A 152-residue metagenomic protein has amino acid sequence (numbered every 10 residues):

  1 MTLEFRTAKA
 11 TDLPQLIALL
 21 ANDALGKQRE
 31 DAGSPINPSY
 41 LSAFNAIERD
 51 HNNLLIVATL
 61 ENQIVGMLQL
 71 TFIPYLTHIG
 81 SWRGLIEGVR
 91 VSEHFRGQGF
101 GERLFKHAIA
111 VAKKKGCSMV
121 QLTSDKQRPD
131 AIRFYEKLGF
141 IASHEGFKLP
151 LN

Functional and structural regions predicted by a protein language model:
E4-A18: A short beta-loop-alpha structural element at the N-terminal edge of CoA-dependent acyl/N-acetyltransferase catalytic
A21-A43: Conserved GNAT-fold acetyl-CoA-binding loop/helix
N45-V57, L85: A short helix-loop-beta-strand connector motif used in the catalytic cores of GNAT acetyltransferases and, in some
L55-V57, Q63-F72, R90: Conserved beta-strand in the GNAT
Y75-I86, R96, A142-S143: A conserved beta-turn-beta hairpin within the catalytic core of GNAT-like acetyltransferases that forms part
E87-V91, G97-A110, K137: Conserved acetyl-CoA-binding loop-helix of GNAT-fold acetyltransferases
E102, K114, K126-H144, L149: Conserved active-site alpha-helix within GNAT-family acetyltransferase domains
F105, A112-T123: Conserved GNAT acetyl-CoA-binding A-motif
